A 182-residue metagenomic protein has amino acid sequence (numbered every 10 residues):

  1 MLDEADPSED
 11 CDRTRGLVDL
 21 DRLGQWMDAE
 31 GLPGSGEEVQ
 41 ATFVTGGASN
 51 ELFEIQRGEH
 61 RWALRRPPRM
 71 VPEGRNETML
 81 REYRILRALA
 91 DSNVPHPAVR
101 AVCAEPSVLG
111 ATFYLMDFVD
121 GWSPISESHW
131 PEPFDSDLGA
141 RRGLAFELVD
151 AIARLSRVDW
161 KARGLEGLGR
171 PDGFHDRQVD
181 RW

Functional and structural regions predicted by a protein language model:
L2-G34: Juxta-kinase regulatory segment immediately upstream of eukaryotic protein kinase catalytic domains
E38-R181: ATP-binding pocket architecture of kinase catalytic cores
